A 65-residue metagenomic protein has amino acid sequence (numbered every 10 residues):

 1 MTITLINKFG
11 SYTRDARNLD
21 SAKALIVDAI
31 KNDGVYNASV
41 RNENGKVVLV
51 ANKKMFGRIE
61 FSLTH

Functional and structural regions predicted by a protein language model:
M1-Y12: Short aromatic-glycine-(Arg/Gly/Cys) micro-motifs in beta-strand/loop hairpins
G10-D15, K46-V48: Surface-exposed loop/edge segments in extracytoplasmic proteins
R17-N37: A short, charged, amphipathic alpha-helix used as a generic interaction element across diverse proteins
N32-H65: Short, mixed-charge low-complexity intrinsically disordered segments
